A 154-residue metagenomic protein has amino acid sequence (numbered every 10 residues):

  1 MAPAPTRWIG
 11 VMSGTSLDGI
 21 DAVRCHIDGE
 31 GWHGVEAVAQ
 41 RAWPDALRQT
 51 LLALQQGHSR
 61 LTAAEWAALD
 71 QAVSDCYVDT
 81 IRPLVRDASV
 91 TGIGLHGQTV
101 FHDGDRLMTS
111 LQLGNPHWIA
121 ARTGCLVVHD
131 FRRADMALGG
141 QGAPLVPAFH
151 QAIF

Functional and structural regions predicted by a protein language model:
M1-F154: Short acidic/glycine-rich loops and adjacent helix/strand connectors that line catalytic pockets where negatively
